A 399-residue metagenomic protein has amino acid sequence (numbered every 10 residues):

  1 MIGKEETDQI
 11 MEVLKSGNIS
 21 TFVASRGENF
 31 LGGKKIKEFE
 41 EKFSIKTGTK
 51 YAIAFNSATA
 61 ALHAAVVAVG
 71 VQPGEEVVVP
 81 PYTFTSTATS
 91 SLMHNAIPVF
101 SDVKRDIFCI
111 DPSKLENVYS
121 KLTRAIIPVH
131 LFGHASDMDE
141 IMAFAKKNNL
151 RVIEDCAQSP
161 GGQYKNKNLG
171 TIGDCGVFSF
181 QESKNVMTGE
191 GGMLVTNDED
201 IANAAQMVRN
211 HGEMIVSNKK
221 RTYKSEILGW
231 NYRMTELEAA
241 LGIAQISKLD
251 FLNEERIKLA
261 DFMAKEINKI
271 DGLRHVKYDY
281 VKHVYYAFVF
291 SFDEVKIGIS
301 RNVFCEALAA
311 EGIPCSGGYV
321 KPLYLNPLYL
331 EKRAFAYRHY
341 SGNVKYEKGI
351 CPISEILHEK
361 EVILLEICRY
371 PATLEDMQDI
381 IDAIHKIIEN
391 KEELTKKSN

Functional and structural regions predicted by a protein language model:
M1-A68, Q72, H94, K146 (+2 more regions): Conserved PLP-binding active-site segment in aminotransferase class I/II-type PLP enzymes
I10, F43, A61, V77 (+15 more regions): Generic structural signal for small/hydrophobic residues in well-ordered secondary structure, especially within
A24, L31, S159-K165, I172-A287: Active-site region of PLP-dependent enzymes
S25, V67-C156, Q163: PLP-dependent aminotransferase-like
I53, V78, V99, V152-I153 (+3 more regions): Structural detector of well-ordered beta-strand residues that form the stable sheet scaffold of enzyme domains
M142-R151, M193-H211, I299, V303-I313: Basic phosphate/pyrophosphate-binding loop/patch that engages nucleotide-derived ligands
G212-R221, F262, C305-I363, T395-N399: Conserved PLP cofactor-binding pocket of PLP-dependent enzymes
K220-W230, A264-P327, S398-N399: Conserved small-domain helix->loop->beta segment predominantly found in fold-type I
